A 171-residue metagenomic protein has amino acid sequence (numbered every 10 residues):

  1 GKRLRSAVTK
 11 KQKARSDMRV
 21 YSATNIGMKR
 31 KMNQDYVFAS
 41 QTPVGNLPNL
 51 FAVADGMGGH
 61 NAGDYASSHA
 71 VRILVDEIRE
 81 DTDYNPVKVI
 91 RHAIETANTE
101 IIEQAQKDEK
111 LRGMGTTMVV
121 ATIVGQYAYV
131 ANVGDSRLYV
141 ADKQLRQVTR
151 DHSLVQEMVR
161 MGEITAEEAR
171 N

Functional and structural regions predicted by a protein language model:
G1-N171: PP2C/PPM-type serine/threonine phosphatase catalytic domain
